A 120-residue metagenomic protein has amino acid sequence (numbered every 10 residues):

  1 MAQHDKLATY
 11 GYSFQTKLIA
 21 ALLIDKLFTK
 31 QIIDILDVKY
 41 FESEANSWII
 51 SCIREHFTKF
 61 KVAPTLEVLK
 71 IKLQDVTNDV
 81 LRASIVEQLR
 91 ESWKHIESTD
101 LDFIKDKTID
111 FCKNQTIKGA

Functional and structural regions predicted by a protein language model:
M1-F111: Noncatalytic partner-interaction/assembly domains of nucleic-acid and motor enzyme complexes, especially the accessory
I117-A120: Short, intrinsically disordered, charge-balanced linker/junction segments flanking boundaries in proteins
